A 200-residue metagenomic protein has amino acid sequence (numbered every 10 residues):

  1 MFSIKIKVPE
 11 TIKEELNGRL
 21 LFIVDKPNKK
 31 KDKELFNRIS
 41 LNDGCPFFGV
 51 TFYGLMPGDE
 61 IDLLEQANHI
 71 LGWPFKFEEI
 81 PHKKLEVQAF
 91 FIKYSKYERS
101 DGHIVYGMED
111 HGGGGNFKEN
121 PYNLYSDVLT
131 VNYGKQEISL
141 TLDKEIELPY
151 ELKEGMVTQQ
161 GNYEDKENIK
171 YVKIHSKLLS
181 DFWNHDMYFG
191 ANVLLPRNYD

Functional and structural regions predicted by a protein language model:
M1-V8, I12-L21, G190-A191: Contiguous beta-strand segments within globular domains
I4-K13, K26-L35, L178-L179, L195-Y199: Short amphipathic, basic-aromatic surface patches that mediate peripheral association with negatively charged
T11, K135-D200: N-terminal cap/lid segment of alpha/beta-hydrolase-fold proteins
L21-F52, M56-G58: Contiguous segments within soluble domain cores/interaction surfaces
K29-K31, F91-G112: Short acidic/polar inter-strand loop motif in beta-rich domains
F52-E78: A beta-strand/beta-hairpin structural motif
E78-Y94: A short tyrosine-centered beta-strand micro-motif
G107, G114-L148: Short Trp-Ser/Thr-centered turn/loop motifs at beta-strand boundaries
